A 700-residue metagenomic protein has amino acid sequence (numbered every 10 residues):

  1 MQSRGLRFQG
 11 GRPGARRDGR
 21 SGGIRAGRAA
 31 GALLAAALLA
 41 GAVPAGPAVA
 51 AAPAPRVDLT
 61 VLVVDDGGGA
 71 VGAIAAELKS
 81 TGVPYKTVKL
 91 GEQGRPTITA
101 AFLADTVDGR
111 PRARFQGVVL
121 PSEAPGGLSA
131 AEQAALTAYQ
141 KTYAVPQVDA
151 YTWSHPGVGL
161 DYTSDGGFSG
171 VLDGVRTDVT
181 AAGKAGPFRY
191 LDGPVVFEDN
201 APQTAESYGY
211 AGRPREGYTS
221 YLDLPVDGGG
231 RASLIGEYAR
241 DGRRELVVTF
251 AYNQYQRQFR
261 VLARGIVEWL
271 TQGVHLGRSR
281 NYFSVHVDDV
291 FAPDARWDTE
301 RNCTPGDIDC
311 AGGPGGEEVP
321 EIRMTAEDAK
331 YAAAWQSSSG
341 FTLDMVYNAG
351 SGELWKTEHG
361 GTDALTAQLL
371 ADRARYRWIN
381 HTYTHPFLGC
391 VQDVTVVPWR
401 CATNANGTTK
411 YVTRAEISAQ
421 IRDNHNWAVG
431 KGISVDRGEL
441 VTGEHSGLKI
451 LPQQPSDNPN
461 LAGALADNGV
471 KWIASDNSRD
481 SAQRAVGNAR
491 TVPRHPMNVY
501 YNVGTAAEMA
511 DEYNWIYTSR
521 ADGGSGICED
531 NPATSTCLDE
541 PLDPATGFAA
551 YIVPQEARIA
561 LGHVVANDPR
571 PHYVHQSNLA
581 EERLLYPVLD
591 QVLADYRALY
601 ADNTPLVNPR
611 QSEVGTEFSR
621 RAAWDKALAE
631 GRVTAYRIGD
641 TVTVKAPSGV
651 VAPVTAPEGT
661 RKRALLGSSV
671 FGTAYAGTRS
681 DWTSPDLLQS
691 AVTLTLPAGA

Functional and structural regions predicted by a protein language model:
R4, Q9-A51: Secretory targeting and sorting signals
A54, A232-S233, E237-S339, E582-V614 (+1 more regions): Extracellular ligand-binding/catalytic regions of CAZymes and related secreted enzymes and adhesion modules
T60, E123, T137-Y143, A150-T163 (+5 more regions): Metal-dependent polysaccharide deacetylase catalytic core of the NodB/CE4 family, i.e., the active-site-bearing domain
L62-D149, H155-G157: Helical hinge/lid and interdomain linker segments adjacent to catalytic or ligand-binding clefts that mediate domain
K89, A263-S284, K330-S351, G430-K431 (+4 more regions): C-terminal domain-boundary segment and adjacent tail
V145-V226: An acidic, glycine-rich "communication" segment
R240-G242, A251-Y252, V267-R296, R422 (+1 more regions): Catalytic grooves of carbohydrate-active enzymes
G672-A700: C-terminal beta-strand-rich structural cap/linker in extracellular carbohydrate-active enzymes
